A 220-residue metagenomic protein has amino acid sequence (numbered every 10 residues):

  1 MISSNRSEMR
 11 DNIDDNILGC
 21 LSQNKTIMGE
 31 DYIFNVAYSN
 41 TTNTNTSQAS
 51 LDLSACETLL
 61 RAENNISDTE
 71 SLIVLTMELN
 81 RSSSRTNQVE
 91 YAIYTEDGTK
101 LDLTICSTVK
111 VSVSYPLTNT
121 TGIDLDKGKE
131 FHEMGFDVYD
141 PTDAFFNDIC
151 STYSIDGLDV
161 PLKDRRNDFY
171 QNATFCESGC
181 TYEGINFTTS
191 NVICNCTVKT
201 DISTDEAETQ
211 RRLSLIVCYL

Functional and structural regions predicted by a protein language model:
M1-E183, I202, E206-L220: Long, contiguous ectodomains of secretory-pathway proteins
F187, V198-D201: Conserved beta-strand elements of beta-rich interaction domains across eukaryotes, especially beta-propellers
S190-C196: A generic structural motif
